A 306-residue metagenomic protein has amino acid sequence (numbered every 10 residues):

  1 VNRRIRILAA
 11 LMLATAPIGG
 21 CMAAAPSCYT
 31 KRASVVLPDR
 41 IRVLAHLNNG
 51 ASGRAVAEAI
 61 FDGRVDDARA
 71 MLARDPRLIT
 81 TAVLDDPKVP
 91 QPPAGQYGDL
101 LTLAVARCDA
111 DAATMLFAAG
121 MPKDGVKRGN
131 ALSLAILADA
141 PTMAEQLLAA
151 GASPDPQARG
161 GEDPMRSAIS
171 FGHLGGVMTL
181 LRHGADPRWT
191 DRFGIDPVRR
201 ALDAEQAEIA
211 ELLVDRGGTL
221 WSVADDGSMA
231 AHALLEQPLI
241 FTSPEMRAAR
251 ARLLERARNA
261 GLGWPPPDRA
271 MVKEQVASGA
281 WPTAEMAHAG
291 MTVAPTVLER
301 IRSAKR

Functional and structural regions predicted by a protein language model:
N2-L8: Bacterial N-terminal signal peptides that target proteins for export
A10-P17: Bacterial N-terminal signal peptides
M22-T102, A106, T114, A118 (+1 more regions): Intrinsically disordered, low-complexity regulatory segments in ankyrin-centric signaling systems
N49-V56, T81-T102, G125-L134, Q157-P164 (+3 more regions): Ankyrin-repeat boundary/"N-cap" motif
E58-G63, Q91-Q96, L103-D109, L134-A140 (+3 more regions): Ankyrin repeat A-helix N-terminal signature
D67, D111-A112, T142-M143, G175-G176 (+3 more regions): Conserved ankyrin/ankyrin-like repeat signature
L72-L78, T114-P122, E145-S153, M178-D186 (+2 more regions): Ankyrin repeat domain, specifically the short helix-to-loop turn at the C-terminus of the second helix of each repeat
Q157-D203: Eukaryotic tandem repeat interaction scaffolds
